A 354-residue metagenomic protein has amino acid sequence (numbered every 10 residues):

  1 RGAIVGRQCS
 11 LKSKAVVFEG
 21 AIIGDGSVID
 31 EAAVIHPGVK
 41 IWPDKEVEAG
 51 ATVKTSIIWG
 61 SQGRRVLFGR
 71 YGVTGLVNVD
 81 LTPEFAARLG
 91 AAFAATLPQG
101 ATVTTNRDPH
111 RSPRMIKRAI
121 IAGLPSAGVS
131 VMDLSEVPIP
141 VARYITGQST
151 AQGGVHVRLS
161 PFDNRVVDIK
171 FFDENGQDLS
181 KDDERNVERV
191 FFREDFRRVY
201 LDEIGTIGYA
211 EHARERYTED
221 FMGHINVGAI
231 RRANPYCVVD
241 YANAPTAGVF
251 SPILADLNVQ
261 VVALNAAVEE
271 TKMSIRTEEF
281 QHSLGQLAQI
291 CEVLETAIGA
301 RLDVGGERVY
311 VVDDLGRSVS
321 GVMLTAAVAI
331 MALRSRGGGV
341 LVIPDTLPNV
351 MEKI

Functional and structural regions predicted by a protein language model:
R1-W59: Structural signal for interior beta-strand "rungs" in well-ordered beta-sheet cores of soluble enzyme domains
K45, V103-N106, V239, G338-P344: Conserved PLP-anchoring active-site segment centered on the Schiff-base-forming lysine
A51-T74, D178-L201, V293, I298-D303: Short, compositionally biased "basic patch" segments
G63-I120, S126, T206-P235: An N-terminal, well-structured beta->alpha segment
R88, R165-L294: Gly/Ser/Thr-enriched, mixed-charge loops and adjacent short helices that form phosphate/oxyanion-binding elements
T102-V166, P252-V312: N-terminal small/polar loop signature for handling phosphorylated ligands or for N-terminal nucleophile
V155, D168-V187, E307-R334: Glycine-rich phosphate-binding loop of actin/hexokinase-like ATP-binding domains
R189-E219, G223, L315-I354: Proline/glycine-rich low-complexity loops and linkers
